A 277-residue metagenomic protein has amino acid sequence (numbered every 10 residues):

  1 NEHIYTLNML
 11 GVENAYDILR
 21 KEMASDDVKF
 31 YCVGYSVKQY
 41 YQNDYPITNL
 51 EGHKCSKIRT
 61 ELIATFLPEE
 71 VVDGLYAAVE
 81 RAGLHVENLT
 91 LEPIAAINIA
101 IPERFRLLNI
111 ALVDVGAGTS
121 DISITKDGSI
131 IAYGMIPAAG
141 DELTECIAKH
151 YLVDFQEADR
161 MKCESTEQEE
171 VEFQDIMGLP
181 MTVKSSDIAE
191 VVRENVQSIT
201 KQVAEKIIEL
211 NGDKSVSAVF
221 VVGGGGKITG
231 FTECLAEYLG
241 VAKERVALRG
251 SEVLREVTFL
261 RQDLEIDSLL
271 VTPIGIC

Functional and structural regions predicted by a protein language model:
N1-I110, E167-V171, T182-A189, L210 (+2 more regions): Nucleotide/phosphate-binding catalytic cleft detector across ATP-hydrolyzing and phosphate-transferring enzymes
R20-V28, N109-V115, E157-M161, D263-C277: A polyampholytic, Gly/Pro-enriched intrinsically disordered region
P46-N49, V115-G118, D175-G178, E205: Short hydrophobic/aromatic-rich motifs at helix boundaries and adjacent loops
I63-L67, E80, E87-L91, N98-I101 (+4 more regions): Helical "lid/coupling" subdomains associated with nucleotide-phosphate turnover
D73, D141-E142: A generic alpha-helix surface/boundary motif
E103-A132, I147: Gly/Thr-rich phosphate-binding beta-strand-loop-beta motif of the actin/hexokinase/Hsp70
